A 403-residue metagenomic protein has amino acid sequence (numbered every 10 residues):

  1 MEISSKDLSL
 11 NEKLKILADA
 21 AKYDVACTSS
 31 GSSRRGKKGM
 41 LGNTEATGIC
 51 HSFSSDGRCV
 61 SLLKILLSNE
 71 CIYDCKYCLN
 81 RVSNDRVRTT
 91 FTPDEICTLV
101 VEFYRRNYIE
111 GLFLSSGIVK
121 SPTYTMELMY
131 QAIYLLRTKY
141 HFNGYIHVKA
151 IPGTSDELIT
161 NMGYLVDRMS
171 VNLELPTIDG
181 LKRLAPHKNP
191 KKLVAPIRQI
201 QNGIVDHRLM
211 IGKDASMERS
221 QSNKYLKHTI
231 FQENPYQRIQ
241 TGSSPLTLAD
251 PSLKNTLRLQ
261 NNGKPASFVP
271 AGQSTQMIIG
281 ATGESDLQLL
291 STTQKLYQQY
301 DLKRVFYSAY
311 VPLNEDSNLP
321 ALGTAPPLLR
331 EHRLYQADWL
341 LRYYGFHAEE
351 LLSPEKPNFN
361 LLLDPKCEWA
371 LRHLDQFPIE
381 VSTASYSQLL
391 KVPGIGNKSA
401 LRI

Functional and structural regions predicted by a protein language model:
M1-E70: Flexible, acidic/Gly-rich N-terminal and inter-domain linker regions that tether and position cofactor-handling modules
L62, C75, L114, V171 (+3 more regions): Conserved, mostly hydrophobic/aromatic
L63-L66, D94-R105, N261: Short, charged beta->alpha transition segments
I65-D94: Canonical Radical SAM [4Fe-4S] cluster-binding loop centered on the CxxxCxxC motif and its immediate flanking residues
C97, K120-F346, L351: Conserved AdoMet/S-adenosylmethionine-binding subsite of the radical SAM
V101-S115, A337: Short Fe-S-cluster ligation motifs
P320-K391: Long, highly charged, low-complexity intrinsically disordered interaction regions that mediate electrostatic DNA/RNA
